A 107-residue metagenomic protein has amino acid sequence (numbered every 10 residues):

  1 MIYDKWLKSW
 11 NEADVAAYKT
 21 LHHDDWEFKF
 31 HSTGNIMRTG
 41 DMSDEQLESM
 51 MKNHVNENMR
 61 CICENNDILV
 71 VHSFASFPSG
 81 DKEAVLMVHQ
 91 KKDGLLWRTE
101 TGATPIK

Functional and structural regions predicted by a protein language model:
D4-K8: Amphipathic alpha-helical repeat scaffolds
S9-N11, K29-N35, D41-K107: A beta-strand edge to alpha-helix "cap/lid" segment located at domain peripheries
E12-K29: Short, well-ordered alpha-helical segments enriched in acidic and aromatic residues
